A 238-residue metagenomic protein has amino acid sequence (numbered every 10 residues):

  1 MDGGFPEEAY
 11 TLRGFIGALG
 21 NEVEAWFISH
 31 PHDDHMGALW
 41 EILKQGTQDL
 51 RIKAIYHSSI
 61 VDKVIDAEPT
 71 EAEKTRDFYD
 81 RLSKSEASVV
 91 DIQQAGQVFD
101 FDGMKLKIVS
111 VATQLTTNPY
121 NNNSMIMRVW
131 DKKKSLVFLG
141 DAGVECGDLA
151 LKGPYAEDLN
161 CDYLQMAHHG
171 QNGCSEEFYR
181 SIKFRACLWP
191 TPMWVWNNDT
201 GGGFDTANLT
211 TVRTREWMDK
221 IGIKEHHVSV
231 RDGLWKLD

Functional and structural regions predicted by a protein language model:
M1-G4, V23-I28, D62-P69, T113 (+2 more regions): Second-shell loop/turn segments in exported
M1-N21, A87-N160, W235-D238: Core dinuclear metal-dependent hydrolase active-site scaffold
P6-E8, P31-G37, V61-I65, Q97-F99 (+4 more regions): Active-site environment of divalent metal-dependent phosphoester hydrolases
P6-H57, G153-Q171, K183-L188: Active-site metal-binding motif and surrounding structural segment of the metallo-beta-lactamase
E8-F15, H35-L39, E71-F78, F138 (+4 more regions): Stable alpha-helical elements in mature extracytoplasmic
D49, A54, S59-N121, A186 (+1 more regions): Binuclear metal-ion centers of metallo-dependent hydrolases, dominated by the metallo-beta-lactamase
Q114-T116, I126, C174-E177, E225: Generic recognition of flexible, low-complexity loop/linker segments
R180: The feature captures the conserved acid-bearing segment of alpha/beta-hydrolase catalytic domains
